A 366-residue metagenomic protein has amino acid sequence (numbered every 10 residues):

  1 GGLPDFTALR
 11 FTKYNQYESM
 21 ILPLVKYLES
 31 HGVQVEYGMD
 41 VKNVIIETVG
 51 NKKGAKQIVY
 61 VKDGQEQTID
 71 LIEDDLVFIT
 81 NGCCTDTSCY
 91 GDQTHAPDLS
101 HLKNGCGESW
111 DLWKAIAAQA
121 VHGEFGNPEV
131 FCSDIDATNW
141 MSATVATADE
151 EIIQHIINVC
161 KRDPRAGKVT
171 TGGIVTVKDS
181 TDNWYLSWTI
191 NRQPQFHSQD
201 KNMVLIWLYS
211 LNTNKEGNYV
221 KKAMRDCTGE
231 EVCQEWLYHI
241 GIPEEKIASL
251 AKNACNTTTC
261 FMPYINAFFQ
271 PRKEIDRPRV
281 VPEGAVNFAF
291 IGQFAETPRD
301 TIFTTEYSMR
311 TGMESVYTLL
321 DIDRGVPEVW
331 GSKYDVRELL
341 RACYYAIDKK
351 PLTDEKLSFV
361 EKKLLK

Functional and structural regions predicted by a protein language model:
G1-G64, L71-E73: Active-site/ligand-binding neighborhood in enzyme catalytic cores
G2-T12, D74-L76, N81-T311, Y317-G331: C-terminal segments that line or cap access tunnels to active or ligand-binding sites in enzymes and enzyme-associated
P23, E47, G64-T68, N191-F196 (+1 more regions): Generic recognition of flexible, low-complexity loop/linker segments
L28, Y264-R272, L339-P351: Short, charged low-complexity intrinsically disordered segments located at boundaries of structured domains
V49, L99-K103, F261, M313 (+1 more regions): Short alpha-helical interface elements
V59-Q65, Y209-N214: Secondary-structure transition/turn motif
L71-C83, K356-K366: Electropositive, surface-exposed helix/loop patches at the edges of structured domains that serve as adaptable
T318-K366: Active-site-proximal substrate-binding core of FAD-dependent oxidoreductases
